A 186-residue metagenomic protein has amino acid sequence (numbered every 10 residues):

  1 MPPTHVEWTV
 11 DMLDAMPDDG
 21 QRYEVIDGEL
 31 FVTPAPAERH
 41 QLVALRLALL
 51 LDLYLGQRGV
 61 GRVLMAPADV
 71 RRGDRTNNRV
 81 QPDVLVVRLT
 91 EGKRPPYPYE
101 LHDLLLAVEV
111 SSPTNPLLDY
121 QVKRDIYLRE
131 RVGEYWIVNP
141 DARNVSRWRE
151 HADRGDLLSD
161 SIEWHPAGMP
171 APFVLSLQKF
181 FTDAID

Functional and structural regions predicted by a protein language model:
M1-D186: Gly/Pro/Ser/Thr-rich low-complexity, intrinsically disordered segments predominantly at protein N-termini
